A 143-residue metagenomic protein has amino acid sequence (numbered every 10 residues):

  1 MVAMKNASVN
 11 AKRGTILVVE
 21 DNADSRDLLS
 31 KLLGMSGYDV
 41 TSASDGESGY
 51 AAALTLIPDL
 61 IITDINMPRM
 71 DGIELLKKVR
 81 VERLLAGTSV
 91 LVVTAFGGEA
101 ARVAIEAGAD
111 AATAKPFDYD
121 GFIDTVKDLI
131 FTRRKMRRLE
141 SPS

Functional and structural regions predicted by a protein language model:
M1-T15, D120-S143: Non-catalytic signal-transmission and effector/linker regions of two-component phosphorelay proteins
D27, E74, F96-A114, G121-D124 (+1 more regions): Alpha4 helix (beta4-alpha4-beta5 surface) of REC/receiver domains from two-component response regulators
D27-M35: Charged docking surfaces used in two-component/phosphorelay signaling
S42-L60: Acidic, metal-coordinating helix/loop segments flanking the phosphotransfer/catalytic sites of two-component signaling
D45-S48, D71-K77: Acidic catalytic/metal-coordinating carboxylates
D64: Active-site residues of response regulator receiver
M67: Receiver (REC) domain active-site loop signature in two-component systems and cognate sites in sensor histidine kinases
